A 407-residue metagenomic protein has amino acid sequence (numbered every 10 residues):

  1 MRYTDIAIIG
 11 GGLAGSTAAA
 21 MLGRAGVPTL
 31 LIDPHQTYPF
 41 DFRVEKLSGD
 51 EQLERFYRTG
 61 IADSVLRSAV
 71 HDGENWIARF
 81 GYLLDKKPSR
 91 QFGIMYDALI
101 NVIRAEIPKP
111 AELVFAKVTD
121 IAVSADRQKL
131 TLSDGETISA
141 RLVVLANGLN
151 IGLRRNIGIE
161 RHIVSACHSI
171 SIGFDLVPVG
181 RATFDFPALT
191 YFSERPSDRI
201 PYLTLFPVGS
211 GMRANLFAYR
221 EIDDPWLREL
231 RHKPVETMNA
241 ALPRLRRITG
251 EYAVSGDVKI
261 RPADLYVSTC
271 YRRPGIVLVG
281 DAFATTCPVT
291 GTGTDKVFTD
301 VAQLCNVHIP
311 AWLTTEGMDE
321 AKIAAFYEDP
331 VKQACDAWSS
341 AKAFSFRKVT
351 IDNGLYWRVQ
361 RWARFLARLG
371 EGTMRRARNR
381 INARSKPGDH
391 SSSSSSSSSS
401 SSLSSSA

Functional and structural regions predicted by a protein language model:
M1-A14: Beta1/beta-strand and adjacent pyrophosphate-binding region of the FAD-binding site in flavoprotein oxidoreductases
I9, G23-R43: Glycine-rich FAD pyrophosphate-binding loop
A14, T37, N150: Conserved Rossmann-like nucleotide-cofactor binding loop
H35-Y57: Conserved N-terminal glycine-rich FAD pyrophosphate-binding loop of Rossmann-like flavoproteins
E54-I61, V65-I157, I163-S169, F174 (+1 more regions): Conserved N-terminal helical subregion
L142, N147-P243: Conserved FAD-binding catalytic core of PHBH/FMO-like flavoproteins
I222-L313, G317-D319: FAD/FMN-dependent oxidoreductases across multiple families
N306-S394, S404-A407: C-terminal helical "tail/cap" subdomain of flavin- and related membrane-associated enzymes
